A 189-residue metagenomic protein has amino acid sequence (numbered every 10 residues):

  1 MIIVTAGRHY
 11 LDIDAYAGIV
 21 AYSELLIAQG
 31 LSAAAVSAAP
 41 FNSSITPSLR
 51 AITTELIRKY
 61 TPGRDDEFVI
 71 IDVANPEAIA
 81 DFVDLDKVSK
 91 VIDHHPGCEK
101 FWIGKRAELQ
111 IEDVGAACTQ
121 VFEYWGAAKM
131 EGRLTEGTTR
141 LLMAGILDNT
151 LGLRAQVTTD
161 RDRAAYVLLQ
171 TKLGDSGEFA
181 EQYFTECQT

Functional and structural regions predicted by a protein language model:
M1-Q188: Replace "Mg2+/Mn2+-dependent" with "divalent metal-dependent
